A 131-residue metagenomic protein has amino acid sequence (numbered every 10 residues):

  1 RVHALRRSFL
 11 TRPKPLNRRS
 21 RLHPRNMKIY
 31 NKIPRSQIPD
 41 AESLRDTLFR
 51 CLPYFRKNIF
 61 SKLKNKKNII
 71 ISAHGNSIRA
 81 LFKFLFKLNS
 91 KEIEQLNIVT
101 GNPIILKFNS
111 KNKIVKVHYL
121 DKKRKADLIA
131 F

Functional and structural regions predicted by a protein language model:
R1-H3, R7-R21, D40, L44-R45 (+2 more regions): Acidic, low-complexity terminal tails and accessory targeting/binding regions of phosphate-metabolizing enzymes
H23-S36: Active-site rim beta-loop-alpha module in soluble metabolic enzymes
I29-N31, I71, L96: Short alpha-helical linear motifs
Y30, L52, R56-K57: ATP/pyrophosphate-binding catalytic subdomain of soluble kinases
L44-L52: Amphipathic, non-transmembrane alpha-helical scaffold segments
F49, I71-A73: Short beta-strand scaffold positions
